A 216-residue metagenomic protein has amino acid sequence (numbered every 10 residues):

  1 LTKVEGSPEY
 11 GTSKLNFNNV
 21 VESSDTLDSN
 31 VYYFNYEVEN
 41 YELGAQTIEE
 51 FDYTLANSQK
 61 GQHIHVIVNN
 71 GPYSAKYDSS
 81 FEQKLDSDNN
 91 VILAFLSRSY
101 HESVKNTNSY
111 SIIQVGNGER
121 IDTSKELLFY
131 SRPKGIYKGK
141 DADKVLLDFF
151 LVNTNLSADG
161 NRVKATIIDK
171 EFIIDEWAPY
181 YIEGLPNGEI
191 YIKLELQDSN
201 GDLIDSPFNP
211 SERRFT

Functional and structural regions predicted by a protein language model:
T2-S29, V115-G139: Short, compositionally biased P/S/T/A/G/V-rich stretches that sit at domain boundaries
N30-F34, D141-L147: Structural beta-strand segments of beta-rich domains
E39-H63, D143-V145, F149-I167: Solvent-exposed loop/turn segments flanking beta-strands in beta-repeat/beta-sandwich domains
N70-D78, D169-W177: Short beta-strand segments within Ig-like beta-sandwich modules, predominantly Fibronectin type-III
Q83-N89, I182-Y191: Surface-exposed, short loops/turns at beta-strand junctions within beta-sandwich domains
D88, L93-V145: Surface-exposed beta-loop interaction hotspot
S97-N106, E171-F172, Q197-S206: Short acidic/polar inter-strand loop motif in beta-rich domains
